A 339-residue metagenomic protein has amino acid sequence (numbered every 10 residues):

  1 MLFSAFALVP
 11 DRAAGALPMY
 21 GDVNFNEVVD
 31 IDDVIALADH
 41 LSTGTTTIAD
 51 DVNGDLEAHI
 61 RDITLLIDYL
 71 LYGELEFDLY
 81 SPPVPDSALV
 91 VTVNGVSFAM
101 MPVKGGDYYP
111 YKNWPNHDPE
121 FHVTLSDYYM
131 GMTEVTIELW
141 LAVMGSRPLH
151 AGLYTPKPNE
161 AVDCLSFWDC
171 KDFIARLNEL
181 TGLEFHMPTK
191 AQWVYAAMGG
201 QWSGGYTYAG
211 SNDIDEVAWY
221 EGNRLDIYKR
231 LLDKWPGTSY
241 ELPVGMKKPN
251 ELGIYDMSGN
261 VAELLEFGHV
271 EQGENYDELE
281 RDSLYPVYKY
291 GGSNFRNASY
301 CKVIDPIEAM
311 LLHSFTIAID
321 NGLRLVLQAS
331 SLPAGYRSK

Functional and structural regions predicted by a protein language model:
S4-P82, L149-T155: Cellulosome-associated attachment modules in secreted, modular CAZymes
L17-M19, S146-N159, W235-Y240, V303-A309: Short glycine/proline-rich turn/loop motifs
D22-V28, D50-H59, Y129-M130, K157-F167 (+3 more regions): A glycine-rich, coil/turn loop motif that links secondary-structure elements
P82-K104: GGW-centered surface loops in extracellular recognition modules
Y108-N116, F121-S211, L327-S331, Y336: Active-site microenvironments of metalloenzymes and redox enzymes
E120, K234, P243-M246, L312-I317: Short Gly/Pro-enriched turn/cap motifs at secondary-structure boundaries
P156, F167-D305: Functional-site microenvironments in short loops/helix caps that host divalent-cation chemistry
Y276-R281, A309-I317: Short proline/glycine-enriched turn/loop segments at secondary-structure junctions
